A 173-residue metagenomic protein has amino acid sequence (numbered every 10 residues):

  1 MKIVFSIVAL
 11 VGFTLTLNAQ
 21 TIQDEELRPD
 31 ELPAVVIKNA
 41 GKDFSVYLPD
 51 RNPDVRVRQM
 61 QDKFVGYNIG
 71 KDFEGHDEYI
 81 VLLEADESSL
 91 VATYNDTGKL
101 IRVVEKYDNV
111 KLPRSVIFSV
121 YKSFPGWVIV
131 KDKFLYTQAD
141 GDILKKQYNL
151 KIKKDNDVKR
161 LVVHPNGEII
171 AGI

Functional and structural regions predicted by a protein language model:
M1-D24: Bacterial Sec-dependent N-terminal signal peptides
L17, D96, P125, K154 (+1 more regions): Short, ordered coil/turn segments that flank beta-strands lining enzyme active or ligand-binding pockets
L17-K71: Sec-dependent signal peptide cleavage junction
T21-V36, E87-D108: N-terminal trafficking/processing presequences and adjacent post-cleavage segments of proteins routed to secretion
R51-A92, G141-L161: Exposed beta-strand-loop-beta-strand "reactive/processing" segments of non-cytosolic proteins
V91-R102, K159-I173: A short, surface-exposed beta-strand/turn
T93-D132: Long, charged/polar, surface-exposed segments that mediate recognition or autoinhibition
K133-A139: Short, solvent-exposed loop/turn elements at beta->coil junctions and helix N-caps that rim active or binding pockets
